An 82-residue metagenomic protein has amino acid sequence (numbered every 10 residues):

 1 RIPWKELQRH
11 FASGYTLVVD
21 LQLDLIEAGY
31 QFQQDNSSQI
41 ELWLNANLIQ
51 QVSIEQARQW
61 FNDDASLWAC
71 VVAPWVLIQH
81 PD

Functional and structural regions predicted by a protein language model:
R1-Q34: N-terminal, charge-rich interaction modules
S13-L17, S37, I49-Q50, S66: A general structural signal for well-ordered secondary-structure junctions
G14-T16, E41, P74: Generic secondary-structure boundary/loop-capping signal
L21-L23, L44-L48, P74-V76: Generic secondary-structure microfeatures
E27-Q59: Short, hydrophobic/π-rich interface segment
Q50-D82: Short, compact, well-ordered microdomains
